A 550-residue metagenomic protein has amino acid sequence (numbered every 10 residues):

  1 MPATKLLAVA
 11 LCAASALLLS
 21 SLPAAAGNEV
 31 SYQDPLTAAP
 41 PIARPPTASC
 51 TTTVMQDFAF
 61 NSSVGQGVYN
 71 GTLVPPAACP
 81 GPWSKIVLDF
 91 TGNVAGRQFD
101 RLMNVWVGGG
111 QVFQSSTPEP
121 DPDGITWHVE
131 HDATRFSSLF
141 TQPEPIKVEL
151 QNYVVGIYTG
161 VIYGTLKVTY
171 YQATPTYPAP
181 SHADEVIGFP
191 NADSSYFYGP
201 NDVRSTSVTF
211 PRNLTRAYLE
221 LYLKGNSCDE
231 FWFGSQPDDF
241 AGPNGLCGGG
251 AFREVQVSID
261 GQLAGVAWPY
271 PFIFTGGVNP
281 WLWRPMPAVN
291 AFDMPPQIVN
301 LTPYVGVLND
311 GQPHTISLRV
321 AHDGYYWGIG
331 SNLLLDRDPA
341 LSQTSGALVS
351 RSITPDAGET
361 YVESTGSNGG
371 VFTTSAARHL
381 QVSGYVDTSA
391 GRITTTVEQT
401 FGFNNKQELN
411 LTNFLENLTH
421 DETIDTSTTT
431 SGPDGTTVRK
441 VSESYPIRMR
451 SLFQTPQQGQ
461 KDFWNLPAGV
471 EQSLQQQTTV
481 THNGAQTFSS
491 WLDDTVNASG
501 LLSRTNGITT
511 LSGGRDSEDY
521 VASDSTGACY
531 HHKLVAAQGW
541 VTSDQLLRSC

Functional and structural regions predicted by a protein language model:
M1-A10: Bacterial N-terminal signal peptides that target proteins for export
V9-S20: Bacterial N-terminal signal peptides
S20-A26: C-terminal region of N-terminal signal peptides and the immediate post-cleavage residues of exported proteins
A26-C550: Beta-strand-rich recognition domains
